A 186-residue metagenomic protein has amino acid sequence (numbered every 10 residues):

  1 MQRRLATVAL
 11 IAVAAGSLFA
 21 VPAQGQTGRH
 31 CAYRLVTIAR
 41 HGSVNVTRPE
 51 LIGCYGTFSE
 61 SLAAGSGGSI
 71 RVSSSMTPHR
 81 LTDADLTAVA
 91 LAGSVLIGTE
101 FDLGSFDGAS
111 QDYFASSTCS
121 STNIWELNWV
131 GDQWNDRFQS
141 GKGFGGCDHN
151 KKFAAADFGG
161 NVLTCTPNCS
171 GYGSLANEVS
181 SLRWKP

Functional and structural regions predicted by a protein language model:
M1-G25: Secretory targeting and sorting signals
Q26-P186: Compact beta-sheet-dominated domain cores in extracellular/mature segments
